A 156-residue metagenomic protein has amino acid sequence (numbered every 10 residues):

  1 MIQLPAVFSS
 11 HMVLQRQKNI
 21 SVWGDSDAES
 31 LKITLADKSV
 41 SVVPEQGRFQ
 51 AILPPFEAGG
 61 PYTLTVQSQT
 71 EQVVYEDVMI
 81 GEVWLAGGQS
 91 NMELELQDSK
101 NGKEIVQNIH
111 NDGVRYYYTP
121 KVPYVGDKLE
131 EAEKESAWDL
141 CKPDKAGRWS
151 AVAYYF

Functional and structural regions predicted by a protein language model:
M1-F156: Cell-envelope and extracellular/periplasmic
